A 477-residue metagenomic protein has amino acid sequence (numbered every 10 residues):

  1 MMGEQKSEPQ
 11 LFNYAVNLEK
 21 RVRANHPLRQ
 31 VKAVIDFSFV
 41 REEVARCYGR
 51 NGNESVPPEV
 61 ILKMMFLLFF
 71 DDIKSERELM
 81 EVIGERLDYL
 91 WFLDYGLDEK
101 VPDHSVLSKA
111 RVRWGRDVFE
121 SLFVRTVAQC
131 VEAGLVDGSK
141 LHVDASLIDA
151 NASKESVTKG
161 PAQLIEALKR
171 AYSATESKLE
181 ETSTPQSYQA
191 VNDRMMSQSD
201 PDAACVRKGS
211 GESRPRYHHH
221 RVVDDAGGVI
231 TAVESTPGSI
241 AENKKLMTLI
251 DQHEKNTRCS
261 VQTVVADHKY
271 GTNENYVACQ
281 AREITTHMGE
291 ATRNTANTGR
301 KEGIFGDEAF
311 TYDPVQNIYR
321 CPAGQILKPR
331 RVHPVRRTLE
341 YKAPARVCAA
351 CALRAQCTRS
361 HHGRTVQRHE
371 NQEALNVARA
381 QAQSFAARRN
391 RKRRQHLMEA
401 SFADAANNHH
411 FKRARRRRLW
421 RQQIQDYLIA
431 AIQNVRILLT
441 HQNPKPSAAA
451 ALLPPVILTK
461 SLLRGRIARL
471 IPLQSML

Functional and structural regions predicted by a protein language model:
M1-R29: Hydrophobic alpha-helical membrane-insertion signals
G3-Q5, D72-E85, Y95-L477: Anion-binding and metal-coordination hotspots
Q5-E8, G52-S55, L97: A short, ordered amphipathic alpha-helix with a cationic face
L11, A24, F37, P57 (+3 more regions): Generic alpha-helical segment signature
E19-V22, N53, G211: Short secondary-structure boundary/capping segments within folded domains
A24-F66, D71, E370: Basic, short loop/linker segments at the boundary and entry of helix-turn-helix/winged-helix-like folds
S38-E42, R86, L90, N408: A short secondary-structure junction motif
L67-F70, E85, Y89: Amphipathic alpha-helical interaction surfaces
